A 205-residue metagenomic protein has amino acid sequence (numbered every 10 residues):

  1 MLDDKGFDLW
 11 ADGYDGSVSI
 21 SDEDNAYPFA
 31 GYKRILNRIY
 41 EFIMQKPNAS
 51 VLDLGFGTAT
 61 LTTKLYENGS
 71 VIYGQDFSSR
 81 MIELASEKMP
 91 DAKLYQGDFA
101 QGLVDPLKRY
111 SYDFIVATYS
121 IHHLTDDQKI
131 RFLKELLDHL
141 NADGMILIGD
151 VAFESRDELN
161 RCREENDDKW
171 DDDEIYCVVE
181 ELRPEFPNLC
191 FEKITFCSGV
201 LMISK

Functional and structural regions predicted by a protein language model:
M1-I43, P47, T58-P106, L147-K205: Class I (Rossmann-like) S-adenosyl-L-methionine-dependent methyltransferase catalytic domain, capturing the SAM-binding
G55: Conserved S-adenosyl-L-methionine
V116: A conserved beta-strand element that flanks and buttresses the S-adenosyl-L-methionine
Y119-S120: Short catalytic micro-motifs in class I SAM-dependent methyltransferases
I130-A142: A short glycine-rich, Lys/Arg-flanked "PGG" loop and its adjoining helix->strand segment in the class I
